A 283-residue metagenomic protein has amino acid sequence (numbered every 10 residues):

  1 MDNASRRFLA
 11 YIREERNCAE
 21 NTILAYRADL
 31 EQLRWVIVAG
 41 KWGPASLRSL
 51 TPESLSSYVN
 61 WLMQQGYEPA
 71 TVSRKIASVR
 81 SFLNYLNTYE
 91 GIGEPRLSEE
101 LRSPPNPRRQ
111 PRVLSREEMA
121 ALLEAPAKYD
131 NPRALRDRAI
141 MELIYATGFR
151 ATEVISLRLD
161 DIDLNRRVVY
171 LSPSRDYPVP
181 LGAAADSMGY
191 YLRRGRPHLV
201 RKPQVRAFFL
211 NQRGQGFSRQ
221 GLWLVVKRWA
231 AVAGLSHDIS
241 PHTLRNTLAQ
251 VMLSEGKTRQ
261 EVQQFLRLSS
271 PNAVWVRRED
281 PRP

Functional and structural regions predicted by a protein language model:
M1-P283: Conserved catalytic core of the tyrosine transesterase superfamily
